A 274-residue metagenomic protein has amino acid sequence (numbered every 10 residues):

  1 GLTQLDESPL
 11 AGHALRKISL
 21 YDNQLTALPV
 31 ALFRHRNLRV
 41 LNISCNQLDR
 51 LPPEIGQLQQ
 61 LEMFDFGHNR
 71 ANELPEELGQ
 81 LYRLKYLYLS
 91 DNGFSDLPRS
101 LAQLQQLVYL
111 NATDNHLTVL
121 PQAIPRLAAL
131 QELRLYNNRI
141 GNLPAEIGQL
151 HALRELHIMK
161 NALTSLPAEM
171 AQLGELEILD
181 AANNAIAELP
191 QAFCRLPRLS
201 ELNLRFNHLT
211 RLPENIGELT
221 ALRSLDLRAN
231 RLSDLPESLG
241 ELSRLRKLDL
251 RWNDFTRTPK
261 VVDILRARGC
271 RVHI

Functional and structural regions predicted by a protein language model:
G1-A27, A31-V40: LRR N-terminal entry segment and analogous cap-like coil->beta motifs
L5-S8, L28-A31, L51-E54, L74-E77 (+8 more regions): The feature encodes a structural signal of leucine-rich repeats
L10-A14, F33-L38, G56-L61, G79-L84 (+8 more regions): Leucine-rich repeat
R16-L20, R39-I43, L61-F66, L84-L89 (+8 more regions): Conserved hydrophobic beta-strand positions in leucine-rich repeat
L32-F33, N37-V119: A generic tandem-repeat structural signature
A123-S224: Eukaryotic tandem repeat interaction scaffolds
S224, S233-I274: Leucine-rich solenoid repeat scaffolds
